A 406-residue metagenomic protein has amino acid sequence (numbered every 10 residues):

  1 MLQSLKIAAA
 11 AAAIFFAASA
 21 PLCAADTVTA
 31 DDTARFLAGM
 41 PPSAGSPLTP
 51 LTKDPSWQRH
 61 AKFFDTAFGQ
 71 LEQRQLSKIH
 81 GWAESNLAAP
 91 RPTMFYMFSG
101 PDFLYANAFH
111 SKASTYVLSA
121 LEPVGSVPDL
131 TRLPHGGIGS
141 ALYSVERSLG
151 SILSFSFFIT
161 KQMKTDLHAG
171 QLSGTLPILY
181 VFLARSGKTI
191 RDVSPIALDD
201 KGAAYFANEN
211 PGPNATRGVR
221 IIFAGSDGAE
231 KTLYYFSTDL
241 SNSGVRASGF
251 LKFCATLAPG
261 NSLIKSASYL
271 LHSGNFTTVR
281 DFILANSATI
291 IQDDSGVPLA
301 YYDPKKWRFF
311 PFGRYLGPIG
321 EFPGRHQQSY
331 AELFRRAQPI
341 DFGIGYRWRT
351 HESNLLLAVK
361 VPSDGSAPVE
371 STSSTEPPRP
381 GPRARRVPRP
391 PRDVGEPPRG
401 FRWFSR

Functional and structural regions predicted by a protein language model:
M1-A9: Bacterial N-terminal signal peptides that target proteins for export
A8-S19: Bacterial N-terminal signal peptides
A20-A24: Sec/Tat signal peptide C-region and signal peptidase I cleavage site
A25-S151, K231-R406: Non-globular targeting/processing and membrane-anchoring segments
A88, L176-K188, N210-P211, G225: Short, surface-exposed basic-aromatic patches at helix termini and helix-loop junctions that form
S99-H110, V117, S154-Y180: Short, thiol/selenol-centered motifs that function as redox-active sites or metal-ligating centers
P123-T131, S144-S173, G187: Mid-length scaffold segments of soluble, non-membrane domains
L167, D192-Y235: Short aromatic loop motif centered on NTY/YTY
